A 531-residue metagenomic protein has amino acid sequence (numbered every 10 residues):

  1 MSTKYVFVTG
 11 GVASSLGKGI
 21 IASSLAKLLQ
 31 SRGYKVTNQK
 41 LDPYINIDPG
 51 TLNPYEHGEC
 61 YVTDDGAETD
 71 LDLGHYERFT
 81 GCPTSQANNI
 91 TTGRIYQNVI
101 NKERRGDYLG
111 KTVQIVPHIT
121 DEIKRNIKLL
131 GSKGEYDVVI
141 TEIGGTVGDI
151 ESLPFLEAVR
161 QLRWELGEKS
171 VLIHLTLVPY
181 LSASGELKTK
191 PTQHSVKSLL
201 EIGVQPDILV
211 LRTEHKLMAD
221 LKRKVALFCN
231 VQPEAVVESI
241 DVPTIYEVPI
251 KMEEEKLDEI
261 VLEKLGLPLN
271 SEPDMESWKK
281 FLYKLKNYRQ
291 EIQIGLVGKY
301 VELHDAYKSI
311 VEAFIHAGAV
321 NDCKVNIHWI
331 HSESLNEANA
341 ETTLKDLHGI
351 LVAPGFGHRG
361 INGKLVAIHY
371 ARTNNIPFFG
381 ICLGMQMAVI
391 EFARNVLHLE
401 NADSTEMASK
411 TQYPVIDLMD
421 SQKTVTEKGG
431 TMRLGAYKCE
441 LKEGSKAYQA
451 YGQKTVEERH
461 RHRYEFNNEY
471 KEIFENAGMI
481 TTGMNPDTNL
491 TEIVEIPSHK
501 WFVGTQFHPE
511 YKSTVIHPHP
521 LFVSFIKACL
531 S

Functional and structural regions predicted by a protein language model:
M1-N326, E333-G349, F356-G357, K364-Y370 (+2 more regions): Flexible phosphate-sensing "switch/lid" loops adjacent to ATP/NTP-binding sites across phosphate-transfer
G10, K40, T213, I240 (+12 more regions): Active-site proximal loops enriched in glycine and acidic residues that flank catalytic Cys/His/Asp and coordinate
L16-G19, S23-K27, S31, T343-K438 (+2 more regions): Cysteine-nucleophile active-site neighborhood
E56-D64, V242-Y246, V352, T373-F379 (+3 more regions): Short beta-alpha connecting loops at secondary-structure transitions that line or flank enzyme active sites
L181-K188, Q386-N395, I496: Glycine-rich, charge-decorated loop segments at or immediately adjacent to ligand/cofactor-binding or catalytic sites
N270-P273, F379-G380, L399-T405, V456 (+1 more regions): Acidic/polar loop patches that form or flank catalytic/metal-binding clefts of enzymes that bind anionic ligands
K284-Y288, A340-T342, R359, M407 (+3 more regions): Replace "in large, NTP-powered and nucleic-acid-processing enzymes" with "in large, NTP-powered factors and other
L434, K438, K442-S531: C-terminal and late-domain segments of enzyme folds
